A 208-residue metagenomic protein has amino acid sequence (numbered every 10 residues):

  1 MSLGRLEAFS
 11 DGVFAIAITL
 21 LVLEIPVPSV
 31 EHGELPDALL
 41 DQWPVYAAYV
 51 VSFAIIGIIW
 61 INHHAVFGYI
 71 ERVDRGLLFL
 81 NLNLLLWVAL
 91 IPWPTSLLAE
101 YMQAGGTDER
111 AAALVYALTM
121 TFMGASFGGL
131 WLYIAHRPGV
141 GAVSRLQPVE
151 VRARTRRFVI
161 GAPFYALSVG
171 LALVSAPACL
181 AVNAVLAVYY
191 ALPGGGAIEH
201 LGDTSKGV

Functional and structural regions predicted by a protein language model:
M1-V208: Multi-pass alpha-helical transmembrane bundle typical of ion/small-solute transporters and intramembrane aspartyl
